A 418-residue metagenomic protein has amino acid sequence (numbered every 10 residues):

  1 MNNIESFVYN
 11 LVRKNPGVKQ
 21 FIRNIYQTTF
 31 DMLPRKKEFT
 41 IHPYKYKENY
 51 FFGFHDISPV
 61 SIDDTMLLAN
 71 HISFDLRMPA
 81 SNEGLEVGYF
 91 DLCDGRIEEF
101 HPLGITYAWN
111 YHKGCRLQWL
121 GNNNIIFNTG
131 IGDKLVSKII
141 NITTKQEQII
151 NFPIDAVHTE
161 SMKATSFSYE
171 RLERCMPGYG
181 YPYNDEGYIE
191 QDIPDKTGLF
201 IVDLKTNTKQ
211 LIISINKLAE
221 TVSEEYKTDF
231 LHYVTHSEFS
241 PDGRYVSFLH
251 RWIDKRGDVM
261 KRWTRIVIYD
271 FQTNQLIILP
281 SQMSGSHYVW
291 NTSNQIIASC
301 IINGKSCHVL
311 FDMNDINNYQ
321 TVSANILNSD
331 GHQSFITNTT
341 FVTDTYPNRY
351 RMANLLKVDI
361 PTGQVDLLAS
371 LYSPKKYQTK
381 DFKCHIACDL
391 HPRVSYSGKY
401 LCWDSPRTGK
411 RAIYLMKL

Functional and structural regions predicted by a protein language model:
I41-Y50, H101-N110, K209-F230, N325-I326 (+1 more regions): Surface-exposed loop and turn segments in beta-propeller and other repeat-based domains that flank or scaffold
F52-I57, S73-G130: Blade-loop segments of beta-propeller domains
G53-I57, W109-L117, N151-E160, T235 (+3 more regions): Repeated scaffold domains used in trafficking and secretory/extracellular systems, primarily beta-propellers
D64-L67, I125, A164, G243-V246 (+3 more regions): Hydrophobic beta-strand positions that form the internal "hydrophobic ladder" of WD40/Gbeta-like beta-propeller blades
N70-G84, F167-K196, F248-W263, D344-A353: Short, conserved, GDST-rich strand-edge loop motifs in beta-rich repeat architectures
G104-G198, I212-Y226: Asp-box/WD-like beta-propeller blade repeats and closely related beta-sheet repeat scaffolds
P280-S286, V322-S334, Q364-R393: Conserved blade-ending motifs and adjacent loop-strand segments that build the rim/top face of beta-propeller domains
S306, S323-L367: Loop/turn-rich, solvent-exposed surfaces of beta-rich toroidal or solenoidal domains
